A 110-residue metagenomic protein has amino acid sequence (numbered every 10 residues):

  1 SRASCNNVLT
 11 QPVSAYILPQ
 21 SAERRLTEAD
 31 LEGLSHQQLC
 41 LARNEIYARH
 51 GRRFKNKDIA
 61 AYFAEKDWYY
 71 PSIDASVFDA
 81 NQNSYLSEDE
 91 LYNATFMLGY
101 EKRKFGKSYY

Functional and structural regions predicted by a protein language model:
S1-L26: N-terminal low-complexity, Pro/Thr/Ser-rich intrinsically disordered segments that act as propeptides or flexible
Q11, Q20, Q37-Q38, Q82: Residue-identity detector for glutamine
P19, A29-H36, G99-K102: Basic helix-extension-helix modules of the SAP/HeH family
R24, A29-E32, S84: Helix-turn-helix-type domain boundary/helix-start signal
D30-P71: Amphipathic alpha-helical packing elements
F54-Y110: Compact alpha-helical subdomains of small soluble proteins
